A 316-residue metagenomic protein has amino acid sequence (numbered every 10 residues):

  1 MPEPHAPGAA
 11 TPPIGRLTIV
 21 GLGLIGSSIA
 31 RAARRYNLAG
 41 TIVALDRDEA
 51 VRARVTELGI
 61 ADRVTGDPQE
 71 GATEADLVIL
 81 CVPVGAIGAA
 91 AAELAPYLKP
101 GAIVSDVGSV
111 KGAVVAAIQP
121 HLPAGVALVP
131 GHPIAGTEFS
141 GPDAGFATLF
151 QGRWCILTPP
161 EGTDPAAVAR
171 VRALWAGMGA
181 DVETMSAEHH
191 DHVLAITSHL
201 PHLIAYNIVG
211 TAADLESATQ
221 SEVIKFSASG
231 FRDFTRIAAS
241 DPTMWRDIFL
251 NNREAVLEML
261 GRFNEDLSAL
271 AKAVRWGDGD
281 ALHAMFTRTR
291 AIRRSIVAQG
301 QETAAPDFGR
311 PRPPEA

Functional and structural regions predicted by a protein language model:
P2-A72: NAD(P)+-binding Rossmann beta1-loop-alpha1 motif at the extreme N-terminus of oxidoreductases
A50-V51, A86, K111-V114: Conserved short alpha-helix immediately C-terminal to the canonical SAM/SAH-binding motif I of Rossmann-like
P68-S105: Rossmann-like NAD(P)-binding element
A90-D143: Rossmann-like NAD(P)(H) cofactor-binding subdomain of soluble oxidoreductases
L149-R236: Internal alpha-helical scaffold of NAD(P)-dependent oxidoreductase catalytic cores
Q220-T289: Interdomain hinge/lid region at the active-site interface of Rossmann-like NAD(P)-dependent oxidoreductases
A291-A316: Long, positively charged, glycine-interspersed low-complexity recognition regions
